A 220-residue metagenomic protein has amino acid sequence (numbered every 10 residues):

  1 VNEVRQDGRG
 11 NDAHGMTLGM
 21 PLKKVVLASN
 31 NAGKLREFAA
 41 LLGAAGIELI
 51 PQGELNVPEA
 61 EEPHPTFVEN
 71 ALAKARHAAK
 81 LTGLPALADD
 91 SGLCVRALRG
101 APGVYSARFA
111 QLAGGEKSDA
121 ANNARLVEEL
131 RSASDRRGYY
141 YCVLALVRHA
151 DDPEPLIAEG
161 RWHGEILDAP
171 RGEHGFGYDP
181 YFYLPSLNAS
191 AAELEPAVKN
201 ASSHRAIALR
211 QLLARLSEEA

Functional and structural regions predicted by a protein language model:
E3, G8, A13-G15: Short hydrophobic alpha-helical segments enriched in small aliphatic residues
G19-V26, A32-I50, L55-A220: Anionic-ligand binding patches
